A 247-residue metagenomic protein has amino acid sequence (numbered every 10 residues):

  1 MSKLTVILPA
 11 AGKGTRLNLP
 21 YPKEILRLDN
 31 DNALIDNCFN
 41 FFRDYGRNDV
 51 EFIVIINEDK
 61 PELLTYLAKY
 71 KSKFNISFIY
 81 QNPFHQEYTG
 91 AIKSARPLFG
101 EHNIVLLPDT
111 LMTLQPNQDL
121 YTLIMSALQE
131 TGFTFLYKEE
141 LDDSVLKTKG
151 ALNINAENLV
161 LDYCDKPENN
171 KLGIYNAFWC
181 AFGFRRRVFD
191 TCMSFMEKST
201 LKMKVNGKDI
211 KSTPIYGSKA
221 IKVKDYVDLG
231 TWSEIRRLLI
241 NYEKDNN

Functional and structural regions predicted by a protein language model:
S2-L63: N-terminal glycine-rich phosphate-binding loop and ensuing alpha1 helix
T5-I7, E51-I53, S77, I104 (+2 more regions): A structural signal for isolated positions on well-ordered beta-strands in alpha/beta enzyme cores
G12, D109, T231: Active-site glycine-centered loops adjacent to acidic/histidine catalytic or metal-binding residues that shape
I25, F78-I79, F133-T134, S218-A220 (+1 more regions): Conserved beta-strand scaffold positions in the cores of enzyme catalytic domains, especially in NTP/NDP-utilizing
N30, E58-D59, P83, K224 (+1 more regions): Short beta->alpha linker loops
I55-N57, I79-N82, L136-K138, Y163-K166 (+1 more regions): Conserved beta-strand termini and adjacent loop/short-helix elements that scaffold enzyme active sites in alpha/beta
L63-L64, A68-A156: Conserved beta-loop-beta/alpha segment of the NTase-like Rossmann-fold superfamily that binds/positions NTPs
Q118-Y121, M125, A156-N247: Catalytic-core segments of class I nucleotidyltransferases/pyrophosphorylases that form NMP-activated intermediates
